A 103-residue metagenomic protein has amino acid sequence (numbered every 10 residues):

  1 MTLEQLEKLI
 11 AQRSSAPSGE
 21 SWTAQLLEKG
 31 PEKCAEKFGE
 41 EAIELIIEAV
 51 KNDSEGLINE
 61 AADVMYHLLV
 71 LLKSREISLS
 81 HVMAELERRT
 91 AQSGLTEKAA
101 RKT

Functional and structural regions predicted by a protein language model:
M1-A61, M65-T103: Flexible "arm" and connector segments at domain edges
